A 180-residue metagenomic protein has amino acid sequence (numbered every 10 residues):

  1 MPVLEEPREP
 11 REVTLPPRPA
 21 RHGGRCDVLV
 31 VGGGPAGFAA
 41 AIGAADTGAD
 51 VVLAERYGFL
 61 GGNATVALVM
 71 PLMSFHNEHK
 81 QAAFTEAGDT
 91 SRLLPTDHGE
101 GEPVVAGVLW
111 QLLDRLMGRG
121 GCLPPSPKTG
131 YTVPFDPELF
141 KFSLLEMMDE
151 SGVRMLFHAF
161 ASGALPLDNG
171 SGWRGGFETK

Functional and structural regions predicted by a protein language model:
M1-V28, T47, L156-F157: Extreme N-terminal leader/targeting segments of oxidoreductases
P2-V3, P7, A49-D50, R56-N169 (+2 more regions): Conserved N-terminal/central alpha/beta ligand/cofactor-binding core
L4-E5, E12-T14, P35, A41 (+1 more regions): Short secondary-structure boundary micro-motifs
P16-P17, V30, G37, H98 (+1 more regions): Residues at structural and domain junctions
P16-R18, G23, A44, A67-P71 (+1 more regions): Short, charge-rich amphipathic segments
V28-V52: N-terminal Rossmann-like FAD-binding beta1-loop-alpha1 element of flavoenzymes
